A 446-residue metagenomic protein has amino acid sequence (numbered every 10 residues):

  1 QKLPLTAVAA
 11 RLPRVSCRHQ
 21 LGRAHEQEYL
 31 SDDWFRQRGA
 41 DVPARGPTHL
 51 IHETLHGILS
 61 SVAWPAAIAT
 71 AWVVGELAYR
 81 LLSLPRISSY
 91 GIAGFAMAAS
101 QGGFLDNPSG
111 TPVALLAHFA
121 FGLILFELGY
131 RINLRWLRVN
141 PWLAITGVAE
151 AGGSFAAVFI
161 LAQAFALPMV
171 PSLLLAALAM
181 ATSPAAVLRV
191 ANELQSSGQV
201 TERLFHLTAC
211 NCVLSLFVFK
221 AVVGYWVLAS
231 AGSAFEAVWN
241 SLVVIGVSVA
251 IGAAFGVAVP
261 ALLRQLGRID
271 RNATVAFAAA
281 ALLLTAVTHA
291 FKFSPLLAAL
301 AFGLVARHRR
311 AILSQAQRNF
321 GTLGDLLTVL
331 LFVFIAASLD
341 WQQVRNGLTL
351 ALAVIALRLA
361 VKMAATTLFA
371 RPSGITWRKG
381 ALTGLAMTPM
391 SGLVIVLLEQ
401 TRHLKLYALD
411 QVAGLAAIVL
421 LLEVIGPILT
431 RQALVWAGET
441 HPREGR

Functional and structural regions predicted by a protein language model:
Q1, Q27-E28: Charged/polar low-complexity intrinsically disordered segments
W34, R38, R45-R446: Transmembrane helical cores of multi-pass secondary ion antiporters/exchangers
